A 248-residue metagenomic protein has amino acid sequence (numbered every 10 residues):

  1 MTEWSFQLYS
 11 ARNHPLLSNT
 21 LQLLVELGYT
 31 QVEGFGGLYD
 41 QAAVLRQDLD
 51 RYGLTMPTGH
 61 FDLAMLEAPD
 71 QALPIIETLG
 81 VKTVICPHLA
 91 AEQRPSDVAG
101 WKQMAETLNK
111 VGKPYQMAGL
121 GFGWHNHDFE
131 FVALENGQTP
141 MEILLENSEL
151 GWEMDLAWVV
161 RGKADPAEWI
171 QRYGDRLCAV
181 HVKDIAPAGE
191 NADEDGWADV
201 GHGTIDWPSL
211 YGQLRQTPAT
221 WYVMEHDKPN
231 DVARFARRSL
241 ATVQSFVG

Functional and structural regions predicted by a protein language model:
M1-T83, G248: N-terminal pre-domain/capping segments
E3-S5, Q31-E33, T55-H60, K82-T83 (+4 more regions): Structural preference for beta-strand elements that scaffold enzyme active sites
F6, L24, V32, L49 (+7 more regions): Conserved, mostly hydrophobic/aromatic
A11-L16, E33-V44, F61-P69, A91-P95 (+5 more regions): Acidic-and-aromatic substrate-binding clefts and catalytic sites of carbohydrate-active enzymes
Q22, Q31, M65-W152, R161 (+1 more regions): Active-site acidic/histidine proton-transfer and metal-coordination neighborhood in alpha/beta enzyme cores
M117-T204: Acidic/histidine-rich catalytic cores of soluble enzymes
A233-G248: C-terminal helical cap(s) of enzyme catalytic domains, especially alpha/beta-barrels
